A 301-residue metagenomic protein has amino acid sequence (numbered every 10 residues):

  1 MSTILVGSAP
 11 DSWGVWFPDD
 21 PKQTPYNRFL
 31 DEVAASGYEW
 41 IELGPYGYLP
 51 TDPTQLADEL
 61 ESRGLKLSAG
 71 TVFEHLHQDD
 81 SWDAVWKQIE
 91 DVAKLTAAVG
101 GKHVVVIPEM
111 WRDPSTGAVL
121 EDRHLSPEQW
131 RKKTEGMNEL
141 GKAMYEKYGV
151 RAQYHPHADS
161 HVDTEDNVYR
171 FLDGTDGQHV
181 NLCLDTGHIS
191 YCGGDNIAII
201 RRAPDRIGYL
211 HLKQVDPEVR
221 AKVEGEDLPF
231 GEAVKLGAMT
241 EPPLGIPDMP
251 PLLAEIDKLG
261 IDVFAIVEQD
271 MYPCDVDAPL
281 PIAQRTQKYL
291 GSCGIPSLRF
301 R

Functional and structural regions predicted by a protein language model:
M1-H103, P127, R131-K132, N138-E139 (+5 more regions): N-terminal pre-domain/capping segments
A9-W13, G44-Y46, V72-H77, E109-W111 (+4 more regions): Active-site beta-loop-alpha junctions enriched in small/polar residues
D20-P25, M110-V119, V219-E232: Short, flexible, mixed-charge acidic loops at enzyme active sites
W40, H103, Y209, V263-F264: Residues at the N-termini of beta-strands
W40-I41, E135-I246, I295-R301: Acidic/histidine-rich catalytic cores of soluble enzymes
W82-L182, D262, F300: Active-site acidic/histidine proton-transfer and metal-coordination neighborhood in alpha/beta enzyme cores
P243-L259: A short, acidic, amphipathic alpha-helical segment used as a generic capping/interface helix at domain edges
I266-P281: A short, acidic, flexible beta-alpha connecting loop/helix-capping segment that sits on the rim of active
